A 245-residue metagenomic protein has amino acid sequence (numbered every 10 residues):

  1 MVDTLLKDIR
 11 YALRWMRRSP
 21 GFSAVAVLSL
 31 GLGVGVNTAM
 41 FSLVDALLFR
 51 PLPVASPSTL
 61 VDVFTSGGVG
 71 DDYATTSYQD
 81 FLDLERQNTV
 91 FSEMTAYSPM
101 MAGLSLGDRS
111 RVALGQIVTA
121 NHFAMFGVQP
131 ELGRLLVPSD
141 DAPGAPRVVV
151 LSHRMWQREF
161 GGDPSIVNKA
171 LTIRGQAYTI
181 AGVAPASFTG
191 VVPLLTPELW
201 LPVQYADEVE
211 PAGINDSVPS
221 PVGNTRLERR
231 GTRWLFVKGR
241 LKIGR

Functional and structural regions predicted by a protein language model:
M1, F64-D72, G107, L114 (+2 more regions): Acyl-group handling in specialized metabolite and lipid biosynthesis
M1-L30: N-terminal Sec/SRP start-transfer signal
K7, Y11, R18, A46 (+2 more regions): Generic recognition of well-ordered alpha-helical segments within structured catalytic/regulatory domains
R18-A26, G33, N37, A170-R174 (+2 more regions): Conserved beta-strand->loop/alpha-helix structural units within folded catalytic cores of enzymes with alpha/beta
L32-T59, S66, Y78: Alpha-helical transmembrane segments
S66, D71-E93: Extracytoplasmic/periplasmic
M101, G115-P138, R147-R245: Mid-to-C-terminal secondary-structure elements that act as membrane-proximal/extracytoplasmic interface segments
